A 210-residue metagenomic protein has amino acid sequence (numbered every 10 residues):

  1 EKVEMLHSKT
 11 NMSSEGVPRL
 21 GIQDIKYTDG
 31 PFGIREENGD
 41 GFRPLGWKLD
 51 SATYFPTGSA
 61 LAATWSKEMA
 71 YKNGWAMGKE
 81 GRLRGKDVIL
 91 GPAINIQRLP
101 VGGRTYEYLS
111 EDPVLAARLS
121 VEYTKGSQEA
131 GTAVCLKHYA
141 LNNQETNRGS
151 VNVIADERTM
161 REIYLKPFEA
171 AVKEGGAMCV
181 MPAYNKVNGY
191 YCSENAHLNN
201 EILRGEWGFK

Functional and structural regions predicted by a protein language model:
E1-K210: Glycoside hydrolase catalytic-domain context in secreted enzymes
